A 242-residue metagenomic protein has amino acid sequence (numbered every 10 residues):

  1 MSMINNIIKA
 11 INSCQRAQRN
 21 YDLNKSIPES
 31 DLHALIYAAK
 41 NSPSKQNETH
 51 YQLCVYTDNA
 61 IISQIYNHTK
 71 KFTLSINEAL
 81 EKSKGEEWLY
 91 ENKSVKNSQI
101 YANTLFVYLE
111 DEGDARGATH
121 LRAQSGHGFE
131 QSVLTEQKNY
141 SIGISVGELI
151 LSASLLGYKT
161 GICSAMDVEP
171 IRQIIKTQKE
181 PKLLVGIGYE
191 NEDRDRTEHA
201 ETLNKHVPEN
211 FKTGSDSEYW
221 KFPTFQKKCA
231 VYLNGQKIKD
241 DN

Functional and structural regions predicted by a protein language model:
M1-N242: Acidic, surface-exposed loops and disordered segments
